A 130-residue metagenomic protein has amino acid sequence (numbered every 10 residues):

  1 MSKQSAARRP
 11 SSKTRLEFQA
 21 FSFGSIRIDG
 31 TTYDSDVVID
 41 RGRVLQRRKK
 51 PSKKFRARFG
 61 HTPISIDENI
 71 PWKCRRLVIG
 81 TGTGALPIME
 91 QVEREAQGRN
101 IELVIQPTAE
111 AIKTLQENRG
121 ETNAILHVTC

Functional and structural regions predicted by a protein language model:
M1-K53: N-terminal, charge-rich interaction modules
Y33, N69-C74, E117-G120: Flexible, charged surface loops at secondary-structure boundaries
D40, G80, I125-T129: Short beta-strand segments
Q46-P71: Compact, glycine-rich, soluble single-domain proteins
R47, A85-I88, K113-T114: Short active-site-adjacent helix-start/loop capping segments
I70-V104: Mid-chain, well-packed structural core segment of small domains
E102-K113: A short glycine-rich beta-strand->turn/loop micro-motif centered on a GG-aromatic cluster
I112-C130: Short basic, glycine-rich beta-strand/loop surfaces that mediate nucleic-acid
